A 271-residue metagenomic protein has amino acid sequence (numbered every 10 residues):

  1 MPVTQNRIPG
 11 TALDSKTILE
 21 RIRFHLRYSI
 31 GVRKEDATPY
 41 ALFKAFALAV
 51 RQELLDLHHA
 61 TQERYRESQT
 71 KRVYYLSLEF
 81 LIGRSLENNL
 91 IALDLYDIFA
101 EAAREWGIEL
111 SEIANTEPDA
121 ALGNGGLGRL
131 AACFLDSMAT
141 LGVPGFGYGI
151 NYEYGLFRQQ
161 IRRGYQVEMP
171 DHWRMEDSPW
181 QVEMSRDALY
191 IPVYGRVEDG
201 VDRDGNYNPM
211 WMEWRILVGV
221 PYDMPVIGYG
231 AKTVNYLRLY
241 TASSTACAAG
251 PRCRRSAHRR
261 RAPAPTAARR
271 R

Functional and structural regions predicted by a protein language model:
M1-R271: A conserved ligand/cofactor-binding region detector
